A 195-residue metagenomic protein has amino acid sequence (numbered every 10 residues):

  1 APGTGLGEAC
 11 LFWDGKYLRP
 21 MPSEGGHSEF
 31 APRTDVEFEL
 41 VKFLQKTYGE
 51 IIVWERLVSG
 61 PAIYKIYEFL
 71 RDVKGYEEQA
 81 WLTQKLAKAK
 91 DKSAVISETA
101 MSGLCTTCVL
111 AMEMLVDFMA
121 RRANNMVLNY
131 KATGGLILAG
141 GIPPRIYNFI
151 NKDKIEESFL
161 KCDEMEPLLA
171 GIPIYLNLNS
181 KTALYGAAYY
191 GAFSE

Functional and structural regions predicted by a protein language model:
A1, L6-F12: Short beta-strand scaffold segments in enzyme catalytic cores
A1-P2, P20, E55: Short, well-structured alpha-helical patches and their helix-loop capping segments that border functional surfaces
L6, G15, P143: Short, glycine/serine-rich, charged loops/turns that create anion-binding and catalytic segments at active sites
G7-E8, Y17-G26: Glycine/threonine-rich beta-strand-loop-alpha-helix active-site module that forms ligand/phosphate-binding
F12-K16, N151: Short acidic-glycine loop/turn motifs at beta-strand connectors
G15-K16, R33, D72: Alpha-helix capping at helix-to-loop junctions
S23-T47: A short, charged helix-loop
K42-E195: ATP-binding/phosphotransfer module of carbohydrate and carboxylate kinases, centering on a glycine-rich
